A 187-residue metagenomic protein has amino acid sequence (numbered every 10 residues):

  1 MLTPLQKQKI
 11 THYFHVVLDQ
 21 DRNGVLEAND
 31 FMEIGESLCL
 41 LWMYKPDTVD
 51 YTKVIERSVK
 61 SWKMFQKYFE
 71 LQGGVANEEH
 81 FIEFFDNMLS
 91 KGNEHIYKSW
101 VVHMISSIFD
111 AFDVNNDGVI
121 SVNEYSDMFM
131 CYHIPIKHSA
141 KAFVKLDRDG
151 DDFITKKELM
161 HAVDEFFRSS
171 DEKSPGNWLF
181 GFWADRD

Functional and structural regions predicted by a protein language model:
M1-K60: Eukaryote-specific detector of the first structured module of a protein
K9, N29, H103, V122-N123 (+1 more regions): A generic alpha-helix surface/boundary motif
G24-A28, A76, G118-I120, D152-I154: Glycine-aliphatic tripeptides that mark coil-to-beta-strand junctions in extracellular and membrane proteins
W42-V49, D86-E94, I120-E124: Boundary/linker elements of alpha-helical solenoid repeat scaffolds
S61-V114, D127-K141, K145-D187: EF-hand and EF-hand-like Ca2+-sensor regions
